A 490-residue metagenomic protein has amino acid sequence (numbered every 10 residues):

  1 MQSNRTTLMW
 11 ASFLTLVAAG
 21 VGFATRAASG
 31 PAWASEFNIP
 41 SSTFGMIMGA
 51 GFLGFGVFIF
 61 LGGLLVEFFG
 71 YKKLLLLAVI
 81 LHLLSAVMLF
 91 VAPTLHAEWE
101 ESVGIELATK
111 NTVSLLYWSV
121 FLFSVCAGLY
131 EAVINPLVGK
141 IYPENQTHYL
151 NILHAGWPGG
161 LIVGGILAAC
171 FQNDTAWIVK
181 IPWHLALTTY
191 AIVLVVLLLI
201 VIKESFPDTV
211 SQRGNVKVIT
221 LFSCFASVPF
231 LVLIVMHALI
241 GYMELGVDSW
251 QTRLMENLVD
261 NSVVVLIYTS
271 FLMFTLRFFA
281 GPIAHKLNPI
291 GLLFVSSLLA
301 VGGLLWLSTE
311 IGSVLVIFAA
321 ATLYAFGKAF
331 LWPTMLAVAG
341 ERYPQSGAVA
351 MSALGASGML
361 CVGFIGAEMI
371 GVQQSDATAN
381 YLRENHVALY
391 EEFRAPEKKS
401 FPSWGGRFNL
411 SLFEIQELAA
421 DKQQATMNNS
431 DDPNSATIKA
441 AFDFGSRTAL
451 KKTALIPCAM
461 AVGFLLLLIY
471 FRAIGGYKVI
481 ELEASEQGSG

Functional and structural regions predicted by a protein language model:
T7-I39, N135, V247-T252, G366-A367: Extracytoplasmic
R26-G30, S223-M273, G363-Q373: Extracytoplasmic gate region of multi-pass secondary transporters
G49-L64, I267-A280: Central cavity-lining transmembrane alpha-helices of secondary-active solute carriers, predominantly the Major
I80-T109, L299-G312: C-terminal ends and interior cores of transmembrane alpha-helices in multi-pass membrane transporters/permeases
E98-V103, E368-A454, E486-G490: Low-complexity, proline/glycine-enriched hydrophobic segments characteristic of transmembrane helices
E100-Y130, V316-F330: Hydrophobic core of transmembrane alpha-helices in multi-pass small-molecule transporters, especially MFS/SLC-type
E144-N145, I152-T209: Helix-loop-helix hairpin linking two adjacent transmembrane segments in secondary transporters
